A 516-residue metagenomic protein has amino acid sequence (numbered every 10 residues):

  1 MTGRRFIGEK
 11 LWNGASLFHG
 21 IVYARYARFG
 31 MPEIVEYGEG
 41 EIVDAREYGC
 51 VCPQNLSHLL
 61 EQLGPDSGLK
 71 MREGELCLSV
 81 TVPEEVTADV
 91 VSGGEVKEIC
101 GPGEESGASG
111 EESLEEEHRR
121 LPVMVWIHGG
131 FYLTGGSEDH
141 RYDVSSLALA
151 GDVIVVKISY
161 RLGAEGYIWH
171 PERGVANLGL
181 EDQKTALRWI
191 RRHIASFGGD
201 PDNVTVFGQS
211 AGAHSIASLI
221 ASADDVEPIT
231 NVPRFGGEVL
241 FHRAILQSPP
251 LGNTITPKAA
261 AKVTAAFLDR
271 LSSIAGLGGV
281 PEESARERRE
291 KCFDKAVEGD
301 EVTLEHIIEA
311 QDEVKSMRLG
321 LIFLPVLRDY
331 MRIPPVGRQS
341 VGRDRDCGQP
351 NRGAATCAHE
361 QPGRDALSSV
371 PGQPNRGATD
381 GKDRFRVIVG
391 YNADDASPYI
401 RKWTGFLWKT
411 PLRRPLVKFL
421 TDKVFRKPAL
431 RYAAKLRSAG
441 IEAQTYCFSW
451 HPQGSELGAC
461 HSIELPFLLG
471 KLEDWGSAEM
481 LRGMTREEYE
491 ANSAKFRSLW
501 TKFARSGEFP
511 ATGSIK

Functional and structural regions predicted by a protein language model:
M1-N177, P201, L319, A478-F496 (+1 more regions): Non-catalytic accessory segments of hydrolases
I21, G110, I400-R401, A434-K516: Mobile gating loops/cap/lid regions near enzyme active sites that modulate substrate access
V123-W126, I154-I158, T205-F207, H242-L246 (+2 more regions): Structural recognition of the beta-strand scaffold that forms the well-ordered cores of secreted hydrolase catalytic
T134-H140, G166-H170, A217-L219, I229 (+2 more regions): Short, solvent-exposed loop/turn and secondary-structure capping segments
V175-A195: Alpha/beta-hydrolase active-site loop
R192, A221, P228-E238, R243 (+3 more regions): Substrate-access "cap/lid" subdomains that shape and gate the entrance to catalytic or ligand-binding pockets
G198-Q209: Alpha/beta-hydrolase fold nucleophile elbow
Q209-S218: Glycine-rich nucleophile elbow surrounding the catalytic serine of serine-hydrolase chemistry
